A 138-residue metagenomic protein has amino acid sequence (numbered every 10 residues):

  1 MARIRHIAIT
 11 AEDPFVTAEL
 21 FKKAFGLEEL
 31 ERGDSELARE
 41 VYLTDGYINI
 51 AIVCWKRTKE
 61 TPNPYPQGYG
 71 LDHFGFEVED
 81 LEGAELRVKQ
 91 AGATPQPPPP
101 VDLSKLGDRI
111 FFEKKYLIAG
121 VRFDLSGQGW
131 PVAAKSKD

Functional and structural regions predicted by a protein language model:
M1-A18, L71-V78, S126-D138: N-terminal beta-strand motif that seeds the catalytic metal site of vicinal oxygen chelate
A2, A8-I50, Q90, P98-D108 (+1 more regions): Core segments of cupin and vicinal oxygen chelate
V16, L81-L86: Short, conserved charged micro-motifs
Y42, F76, E85-D138: Vicinal oxygen chelate
A51-V53, D124: Conserved beta-strand in the GNAT
K59-T61: A cross-kingdom feature marking solvent-exposed beta-strand/loop segments within repeated, beta-rich binding/scaffold
